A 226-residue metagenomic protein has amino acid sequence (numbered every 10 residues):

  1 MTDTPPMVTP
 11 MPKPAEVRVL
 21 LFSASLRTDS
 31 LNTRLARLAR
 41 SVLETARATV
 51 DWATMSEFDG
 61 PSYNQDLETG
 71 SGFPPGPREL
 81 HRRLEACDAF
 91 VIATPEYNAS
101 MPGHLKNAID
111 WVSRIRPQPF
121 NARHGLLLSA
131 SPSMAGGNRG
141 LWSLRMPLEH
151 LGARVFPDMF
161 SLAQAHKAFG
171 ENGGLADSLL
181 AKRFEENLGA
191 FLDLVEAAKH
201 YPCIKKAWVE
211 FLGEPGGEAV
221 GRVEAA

Functional and structural regions predicted by a protein language model:
M1-R114, L179-G189, H200-A226: N-terminal beta1-alpha1-beta2 submodule of the flavodoxin-like/Rossmannoid cofactor-binding fold
P12-P14, Q118-F120, R154: Short glycine/proline-enriched loop/turn "hinge" motifs that connect secondary-structure elements and lie
V17-S25, G125-S129, G173: Short beta-strand segments enriched in small/hydrophobic residues
V42, A46, I115, P147-R154 (+3 more regions): Change "in soluble alpha/beta enzymes" to "in soluble alpha/beta proteins
D51-S62, P117, L151-E171: Mobile beta-alpha loop/short-helix "lid" or hinge segments that flank ligand
E57-F58, E96, S129-P132, H166: Acidic, glycine-rich active-site loops and adjacent beta-strand->loop/helix elements that engage anionic groups
P119-A122, G170-A176: Glycine-rich NAD(P)-binding loop of Rossmann-like domains
N121-Q164, L179: Short, glycine-/small-residue-rich phosphate/pyrophosphate-handling segment
